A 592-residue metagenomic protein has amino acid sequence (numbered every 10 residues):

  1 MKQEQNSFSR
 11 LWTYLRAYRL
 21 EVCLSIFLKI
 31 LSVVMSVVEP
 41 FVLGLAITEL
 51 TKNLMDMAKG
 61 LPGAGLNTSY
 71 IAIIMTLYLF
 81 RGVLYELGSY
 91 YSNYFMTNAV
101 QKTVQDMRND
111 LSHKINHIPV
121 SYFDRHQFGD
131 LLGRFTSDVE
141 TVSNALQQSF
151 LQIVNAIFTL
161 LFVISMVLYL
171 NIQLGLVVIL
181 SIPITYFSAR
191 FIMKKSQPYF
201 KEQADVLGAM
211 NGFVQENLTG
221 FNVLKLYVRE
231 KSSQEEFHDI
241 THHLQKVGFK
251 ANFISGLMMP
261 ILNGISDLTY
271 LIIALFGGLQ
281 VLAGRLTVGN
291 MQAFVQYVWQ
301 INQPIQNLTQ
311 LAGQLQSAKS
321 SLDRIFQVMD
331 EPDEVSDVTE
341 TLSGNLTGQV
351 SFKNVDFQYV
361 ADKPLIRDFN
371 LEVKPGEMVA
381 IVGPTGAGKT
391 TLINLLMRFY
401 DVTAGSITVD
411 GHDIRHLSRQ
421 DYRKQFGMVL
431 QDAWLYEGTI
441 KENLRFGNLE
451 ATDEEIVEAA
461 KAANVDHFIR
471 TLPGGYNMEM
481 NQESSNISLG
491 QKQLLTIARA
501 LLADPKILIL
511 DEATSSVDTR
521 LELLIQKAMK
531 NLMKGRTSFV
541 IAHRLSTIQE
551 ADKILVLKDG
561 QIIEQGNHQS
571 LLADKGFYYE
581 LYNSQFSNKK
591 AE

Functional and structural regions predicted by a protein language model:
E4, F27-L28, M35-T48, M55 (+13 more regions): Juxtamembrane helix-loop junctions of ABC transporter transmembrane domains
E4-V22, L131: A short amphipathic helical element positioned immediately N-terminal to and/or at the very start of a transmembrane
Y14-L20, V120-S121, V139-L146, F150 (+6 more regions): An intracellular "coupling" helix at the cytosolic face of ABC transporter transmembrane type-1 domains
E21-V34, Q148-E202, I273-L286, Q303: Transmembrane helices of ABC transporter permease
C23-G88, Y169-Q173, G284-V288: Transmembrane helix-loop-helix hairpins at lipid-water interfaces of multipass membrane proteins, especially the type-1
I115, F237, I325, F352-N354: Conserved catalytic Walker-motif region of ABC-type ATPase nucleotide-binding domains
V206, R229, F253, Y270 (+2 more regions): Cytosolic ends of transmembrane helices, especially the final helix of ABC transmembrane type-1 domains
D337, S343-E592: ABC-type nucleotide-binding domain
